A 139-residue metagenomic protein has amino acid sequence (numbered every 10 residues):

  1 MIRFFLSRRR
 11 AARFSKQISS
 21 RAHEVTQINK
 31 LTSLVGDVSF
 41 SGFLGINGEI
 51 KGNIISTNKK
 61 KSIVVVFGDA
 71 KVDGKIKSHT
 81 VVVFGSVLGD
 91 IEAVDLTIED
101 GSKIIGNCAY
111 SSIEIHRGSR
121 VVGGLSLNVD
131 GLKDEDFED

Functional and structural regions predicted by a protein language model:
M1-N53, S62-D73, V82, T97-D139: Intrinsically disordered, low-complexity terminal regions
N58-K61, K77: Extracellular repeat-rich scaffold modules on cell surfaces
